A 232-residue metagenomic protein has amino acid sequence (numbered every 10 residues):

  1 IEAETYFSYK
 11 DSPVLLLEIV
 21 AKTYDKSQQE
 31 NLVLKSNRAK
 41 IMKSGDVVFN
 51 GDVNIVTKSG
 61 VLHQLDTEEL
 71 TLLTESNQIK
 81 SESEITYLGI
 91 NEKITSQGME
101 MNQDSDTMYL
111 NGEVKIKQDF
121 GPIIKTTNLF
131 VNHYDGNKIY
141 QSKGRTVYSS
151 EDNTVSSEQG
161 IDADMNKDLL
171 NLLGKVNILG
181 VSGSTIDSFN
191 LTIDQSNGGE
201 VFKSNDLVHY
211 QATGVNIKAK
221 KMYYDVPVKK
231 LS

Functional and structural regions predicted by a protein language model:
I1-S232: Mature-chain termini and adjacent capping regions
